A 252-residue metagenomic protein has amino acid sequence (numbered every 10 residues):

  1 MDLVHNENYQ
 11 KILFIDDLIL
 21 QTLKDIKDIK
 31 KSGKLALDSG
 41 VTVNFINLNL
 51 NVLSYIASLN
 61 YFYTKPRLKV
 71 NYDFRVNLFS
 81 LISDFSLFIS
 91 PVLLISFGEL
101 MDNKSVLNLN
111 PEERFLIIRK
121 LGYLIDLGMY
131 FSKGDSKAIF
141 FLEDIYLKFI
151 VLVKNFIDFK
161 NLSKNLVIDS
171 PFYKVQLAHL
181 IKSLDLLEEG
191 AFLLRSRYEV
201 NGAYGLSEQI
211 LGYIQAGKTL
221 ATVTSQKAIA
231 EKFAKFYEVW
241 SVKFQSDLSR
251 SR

Functional and structural regions predicted by a protein language model:
M1-D25: Eukaryotic intrinsically disordered, low-complexity segments enriched for acidic and Ser/Thr/Pro residues that serve as
N8-K11, I15, T42, Y173 (+4 more regions): Inter-repeat boundary and helix-capping residues of tandem alpha-helical solenoids
D17, S132, S225-A228: Glycine-centered secondary-structure boundary/capping sites
L20-K30, L37-K137, E143-Y198: Amphipathic alpha-helical repeat scaffolds of TPR domains
Y63, S225-E231, R250-R252: Short, Lys/Arg-enriched charge-dense amphipathic segments
F192-W240: Extended alpha-helical scaffolding segments
V239-R252: Alpha-helical linker/edge segments of TPR/alpha-solenoid repeat scaffolds and analogous pre-/post-domain helices
